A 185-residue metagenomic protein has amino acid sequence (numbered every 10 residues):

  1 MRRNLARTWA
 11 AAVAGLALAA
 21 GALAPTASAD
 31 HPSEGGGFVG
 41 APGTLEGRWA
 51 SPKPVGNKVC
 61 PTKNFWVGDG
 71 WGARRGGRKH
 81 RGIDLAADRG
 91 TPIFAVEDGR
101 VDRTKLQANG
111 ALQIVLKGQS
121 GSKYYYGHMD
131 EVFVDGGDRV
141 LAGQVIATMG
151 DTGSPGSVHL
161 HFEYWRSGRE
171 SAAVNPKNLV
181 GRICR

Functional and structural regions predicted by a protein language model:
M1-A29: Secretory targeting and sorting signals
A29-L112, A142, D151, P155 (+1 more regions): Surface-exposed, glycine-biased beta-strand/turn segments
G72, G90, Q119-G121, W165-G168: Solvent-exposed coil/turn segments that connect beta secondary-structure elements in extracytoplasmic/periplasmic
G90-I93, D130-D138: Short, surface-exposed secondary-structure edge patches
V96-F133, V158, E163: Zn2+-dependent peptidoglycan hydrolase active-site motif and core
V115-K117, D138-R185: Conserved, short, structured surface segments that act as functional micro-motifs
